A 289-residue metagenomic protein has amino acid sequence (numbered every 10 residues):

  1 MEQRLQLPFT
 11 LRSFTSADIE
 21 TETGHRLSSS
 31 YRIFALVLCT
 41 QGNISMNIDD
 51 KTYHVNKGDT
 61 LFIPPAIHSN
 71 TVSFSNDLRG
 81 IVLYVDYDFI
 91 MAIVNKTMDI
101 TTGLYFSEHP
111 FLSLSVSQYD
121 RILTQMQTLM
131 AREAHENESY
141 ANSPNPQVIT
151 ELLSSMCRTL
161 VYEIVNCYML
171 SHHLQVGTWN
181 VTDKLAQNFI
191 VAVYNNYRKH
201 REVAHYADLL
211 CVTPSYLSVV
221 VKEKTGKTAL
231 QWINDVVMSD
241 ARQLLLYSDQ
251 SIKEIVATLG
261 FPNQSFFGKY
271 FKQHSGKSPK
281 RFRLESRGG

Functional and structural regions predicted by a protein language model:
M1-K57: Generic protein-terminus/edge-of-domain signal
E2-Q6, F74-Y140: A hydrophobic/aromatic-rich effector-binding and dimerization subdomain of bacterial HTH-type transcriptional regulators
S45-N47, S69-S75: Short beta-strand His + acidic residue motifs that chelate non-heme Fe in jelly-roll/DSBH and cupin folds
V55-H68, Y84: Conserved metal-binding segment of the jelly-roll/cupin
G58, L217, F266-F267, F271: Short hydrophobic/aromatic patch on the recognition helix
N142-L152, Y162-V191, N195-H205, L209 (+2 more regions): Short, Lys/Arg-enriched, Trp-marked, Pro/Gly-tolerant hinge/linker segments that flank
E223-P262, L284-G289: Terminal helix-turn-helix DNA-binding modules in bacterial transcription factors
G268-G289: …primarily DNA-binding HTH/wHTH and HhH modules…
